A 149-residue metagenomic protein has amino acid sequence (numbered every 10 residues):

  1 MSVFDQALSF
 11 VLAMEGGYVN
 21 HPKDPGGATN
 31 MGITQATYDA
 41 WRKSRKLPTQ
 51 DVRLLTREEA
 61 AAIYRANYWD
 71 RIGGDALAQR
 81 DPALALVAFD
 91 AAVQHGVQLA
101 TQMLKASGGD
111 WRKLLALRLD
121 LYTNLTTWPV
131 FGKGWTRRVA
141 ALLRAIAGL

Functional and structural regions predicted by a protein language model:
M1-L149: Cell-wall polysaccharide-cleaving catalytic domain and substrate-binding groove, primarily in peptidoglycan/chitin
